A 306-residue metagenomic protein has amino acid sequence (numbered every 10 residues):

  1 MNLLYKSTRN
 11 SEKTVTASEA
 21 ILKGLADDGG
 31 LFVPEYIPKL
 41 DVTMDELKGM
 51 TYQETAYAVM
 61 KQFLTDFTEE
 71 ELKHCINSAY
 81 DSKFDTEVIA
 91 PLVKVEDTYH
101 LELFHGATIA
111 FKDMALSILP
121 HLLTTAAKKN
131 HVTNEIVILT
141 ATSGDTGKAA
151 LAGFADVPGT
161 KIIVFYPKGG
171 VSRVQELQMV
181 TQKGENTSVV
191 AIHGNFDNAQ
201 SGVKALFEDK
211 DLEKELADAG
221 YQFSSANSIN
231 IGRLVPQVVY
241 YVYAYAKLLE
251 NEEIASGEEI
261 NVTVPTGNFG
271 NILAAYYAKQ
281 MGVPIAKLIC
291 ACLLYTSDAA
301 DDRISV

Functional and structural regions predicted by a protein language model:
M1-D28: Charged, compositionally biased N-terminal leader segments and the immediate start of the first structured element
G30-I109, G184-D218: Small-residue-rich anion-binding loops in enzyme active sites
Y99-A155: Well-ordered mid-protein domain cores that form the structural environment of catalytic cofactors
V137, T142, A152-G194, V283-S297: Catalytic or ion-translocation cores adjacent to nucleophile or general acid/base/metal-coordination motifs in diverse
S143-A152, V174, N268-A275: Short glycine/serine/threonine-rich phosphate/pyrophosphate-binding segments that cradle anionic phosphate groups
P167-E250, R303: Small/polar-residue-rich loop-to-helix segments that shape phosphate-bearing ligand pockets
Y240-E252, V264-S297: Acidic, glycine-rich loop-and-beta core segments that form the ion-binding/anion-interacting portion of active sites
Y295-V306: Single conserved hydrophobic/aromatic residue that forms the stacking wall/gate of nucleotide- or nucleobase-binding
